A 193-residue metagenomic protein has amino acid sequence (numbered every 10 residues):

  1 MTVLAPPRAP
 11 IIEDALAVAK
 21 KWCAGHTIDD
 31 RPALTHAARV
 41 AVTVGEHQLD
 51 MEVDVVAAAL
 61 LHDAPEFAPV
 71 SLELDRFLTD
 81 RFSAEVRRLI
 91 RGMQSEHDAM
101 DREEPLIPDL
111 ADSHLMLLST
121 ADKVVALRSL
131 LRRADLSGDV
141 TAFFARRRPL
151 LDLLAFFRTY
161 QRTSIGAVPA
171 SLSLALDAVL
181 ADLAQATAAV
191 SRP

Functional and structural regions predicted by a protein language model:
M1-P193: Active-site helical microenvironments for divalent-metal-assisted chemistry
